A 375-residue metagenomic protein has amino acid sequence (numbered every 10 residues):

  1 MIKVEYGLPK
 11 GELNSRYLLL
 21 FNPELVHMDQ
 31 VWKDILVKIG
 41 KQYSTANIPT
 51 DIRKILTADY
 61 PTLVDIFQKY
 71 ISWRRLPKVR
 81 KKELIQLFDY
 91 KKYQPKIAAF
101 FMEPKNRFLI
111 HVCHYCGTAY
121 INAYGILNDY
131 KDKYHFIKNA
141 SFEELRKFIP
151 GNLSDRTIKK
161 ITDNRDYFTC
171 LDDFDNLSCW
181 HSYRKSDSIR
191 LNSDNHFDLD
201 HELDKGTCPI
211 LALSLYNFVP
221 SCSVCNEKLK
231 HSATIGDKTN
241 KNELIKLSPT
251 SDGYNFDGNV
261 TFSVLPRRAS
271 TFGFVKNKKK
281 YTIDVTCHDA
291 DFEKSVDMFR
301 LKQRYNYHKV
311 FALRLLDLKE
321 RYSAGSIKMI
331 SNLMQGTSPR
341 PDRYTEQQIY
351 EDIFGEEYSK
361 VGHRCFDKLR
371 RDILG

Functional and structural regions predicted by a protein language model:
I2-V31, I35, I39, I71-L84 (+1 more regions): C-terminal, charged low-complexity interaction regions
K54-K133, F174, S182-K185, G206-L213: Short, charged surface segments at domain edges that flank catalytic/cofactor-binding sites
H114-G117, L203, V219, S223-N226: Short, well-ordered alpha-helical packing segments
A123-I126, D200, L229-I235: Short Cys/His-rich "knuckle" micro-motifs
K133-S182: Basic helix-extension-helix modules of the SAP/HeH family
E144, D175, H181-K185, R190 (+2 more regions): Domain-exit/linker segments immediately C-terminal to small folded modules
N195: Active-site-proximal segments of catalytic enzyme domains that coordinate small-molecule cofactors or metal ions
L199-K205: Histidine-centered catalytic micro-motifs used for acid/base chemistry in nuclease and nucleotide-processing active
